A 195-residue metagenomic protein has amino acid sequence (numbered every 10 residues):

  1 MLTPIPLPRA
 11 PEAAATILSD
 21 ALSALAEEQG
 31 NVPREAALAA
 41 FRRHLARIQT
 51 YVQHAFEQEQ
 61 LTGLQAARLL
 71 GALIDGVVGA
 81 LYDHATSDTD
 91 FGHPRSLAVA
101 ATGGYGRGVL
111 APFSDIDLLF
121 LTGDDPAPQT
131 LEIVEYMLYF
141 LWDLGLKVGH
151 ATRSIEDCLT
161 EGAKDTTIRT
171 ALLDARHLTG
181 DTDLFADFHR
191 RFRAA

Functional and structural regions predicted by a protein language model:
M1-A195: A nucleotide- and high-energy phosphate-metabolite-utilizing enzyme signature
